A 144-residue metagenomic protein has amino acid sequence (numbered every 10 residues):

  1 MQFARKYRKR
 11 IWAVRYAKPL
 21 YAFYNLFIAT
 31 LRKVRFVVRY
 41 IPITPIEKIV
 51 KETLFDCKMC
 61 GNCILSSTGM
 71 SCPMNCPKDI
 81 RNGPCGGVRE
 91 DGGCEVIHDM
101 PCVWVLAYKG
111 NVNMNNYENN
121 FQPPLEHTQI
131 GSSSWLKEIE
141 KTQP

Functional and structural regions predicted by a protein language model:
M1-I43: Polybasic, low-complexity association/targeting segments
R32-P144: Metallocofactor- and cofactor-centric catalytic cores in central/energy metabolism, strongly enriched
